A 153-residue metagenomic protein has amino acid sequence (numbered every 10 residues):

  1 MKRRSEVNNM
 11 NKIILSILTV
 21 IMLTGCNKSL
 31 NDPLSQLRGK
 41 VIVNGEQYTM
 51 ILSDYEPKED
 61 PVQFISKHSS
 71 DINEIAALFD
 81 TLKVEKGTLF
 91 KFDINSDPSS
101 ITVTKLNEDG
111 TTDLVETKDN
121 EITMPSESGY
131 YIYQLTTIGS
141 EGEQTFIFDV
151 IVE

Functional and structural regions predicted by a protein language model:
M1-I13: Positively charged n-region of N-terminal signal peptides that target proteins for export
M22-G25: C-terminal motif of bacterial Sec signal peptides marking the signal peptidase cleavage site
N27-S29: Bacterial signal peptide processing site
Y55-G110: Mature extracytoplasmic domains of secretory-pathway proteins
T111-K118: Short beta-strand segments within Ig-like beta-sandwich modules, predominantly Fibronectin type-III
I122-Y131: Surface-exposed, short loops/turns at beta-strand junctions within beta-sandwich domains
L135-T137: Conserved structural position at the C-terminal beta-strand of extracellular beta-sandwich adhesion modules
E143-E153: Edge beta-strands of extracellular beta-sandwich domains
